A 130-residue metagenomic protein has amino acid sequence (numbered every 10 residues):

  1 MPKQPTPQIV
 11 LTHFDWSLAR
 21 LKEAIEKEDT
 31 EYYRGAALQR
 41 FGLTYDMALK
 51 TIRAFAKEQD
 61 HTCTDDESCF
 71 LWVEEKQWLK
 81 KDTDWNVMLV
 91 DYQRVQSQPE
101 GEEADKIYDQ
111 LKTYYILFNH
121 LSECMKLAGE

Functional and structural regions predicted by a protein language model:
M1-E130: Solvent-exposed interaction patches of small proteins and small membrane subunits
